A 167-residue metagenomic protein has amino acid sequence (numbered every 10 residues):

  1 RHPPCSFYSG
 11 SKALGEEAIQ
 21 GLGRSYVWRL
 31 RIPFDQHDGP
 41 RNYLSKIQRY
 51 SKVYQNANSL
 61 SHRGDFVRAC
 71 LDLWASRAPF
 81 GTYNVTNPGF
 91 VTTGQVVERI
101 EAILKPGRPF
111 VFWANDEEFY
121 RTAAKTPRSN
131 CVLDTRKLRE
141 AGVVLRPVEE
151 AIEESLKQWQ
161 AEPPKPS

Functional and structural regions predicted by a protein language model:
R1-S6: Active-site "gating" loop of Rossmann-like NAD(P)-dependent oxidoreductase/epimerase domains
S11: Active-site helix of classical SDR
E17-D65, D72: NAD(P)-dependent short-chain dehydrogenase/reductase
R63, T93, V144-V148: Amphipathic alpha-helical segment in the mid-to-C-terminal domain of diverse UDP/GDP-sugar glycosyltransferases
S76-K125, E154, P163-P166: Mid/C-terminal beta-alpha module of Rossmann-like enzyme folds, strongest in SDR-family dehydrogenases/epimerases
T126-S167: C-terminal amphipathic/interface module of NAD(P)-dependent oxidoreductases and related NAD-binding regulators
